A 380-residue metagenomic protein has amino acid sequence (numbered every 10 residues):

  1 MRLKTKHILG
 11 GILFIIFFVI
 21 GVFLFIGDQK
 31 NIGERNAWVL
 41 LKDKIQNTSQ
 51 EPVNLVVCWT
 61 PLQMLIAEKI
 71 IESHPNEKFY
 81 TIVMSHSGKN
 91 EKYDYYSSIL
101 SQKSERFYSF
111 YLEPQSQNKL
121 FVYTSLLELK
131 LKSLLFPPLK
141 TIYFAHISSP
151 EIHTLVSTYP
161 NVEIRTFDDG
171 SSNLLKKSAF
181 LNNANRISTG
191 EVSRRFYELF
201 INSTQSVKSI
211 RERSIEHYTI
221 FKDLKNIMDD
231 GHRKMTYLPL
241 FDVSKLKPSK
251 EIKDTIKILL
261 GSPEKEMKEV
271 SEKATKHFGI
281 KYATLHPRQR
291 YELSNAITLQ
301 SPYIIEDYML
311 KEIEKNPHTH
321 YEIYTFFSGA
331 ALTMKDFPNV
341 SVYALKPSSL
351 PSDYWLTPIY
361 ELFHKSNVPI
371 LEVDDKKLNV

Functional and structural regions predicted by a protein language model:
M1-I15: N-terminal Sec-pathway targeting helices
F18-L40: Membrane-interface motif at the C-terminal end of an N-terminal transmembrane signal
V56-E191, R195, A330-L332: Active-site and donor-binding regions of nucleotide-sugar-utilizing enzymes
F167-D169, L174-I256: A nucleotide-sugar donor-handling region in carbohydrate enzymes
Y237-L285, Q289: Conserved catalytic-core segment of nucleotide-activated headgroup transferases in glycan assembly
M267-I305, P358, H364-S366, D374: Catalytic donor nucleotide-activated moiety binding site of glycosyltransferases and closely related
P287-F337, I359-Y360: Donor nucleotide-activated moiety binding/catalytic core segment of transferases that use nucleotide-activated donors
A330-V380: Catalytic binding pocket for nucleotide-activated donors in carbohydrate/polymer assembly enzymes
